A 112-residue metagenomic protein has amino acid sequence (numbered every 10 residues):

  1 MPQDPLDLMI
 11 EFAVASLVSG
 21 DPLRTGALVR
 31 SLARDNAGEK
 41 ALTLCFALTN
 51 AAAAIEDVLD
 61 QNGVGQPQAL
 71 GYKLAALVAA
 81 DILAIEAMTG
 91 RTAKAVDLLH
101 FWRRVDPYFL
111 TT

Functional and structural regions predicted by a protein language model:
M1-R34: Short terminal alpha-helical segments
L17-L23, N36-E39, D60-G65, A87-A93: Charged, low-complexity interaction regions
V29, A47-A51, L99-W102: Hydrophobic alpha-helical core bundles mediating ligand binding, dimerization, or RNAP-core interactions
V29-E39, A51-A53: Amphipathic alpha-helical segments that form the core helices of the histone-fold
A41-A79: Short, charged early-sequence alpha-helical segments and their helix-coil boundaries
A69-T112: Amphipathic alpha-helical binding modules
